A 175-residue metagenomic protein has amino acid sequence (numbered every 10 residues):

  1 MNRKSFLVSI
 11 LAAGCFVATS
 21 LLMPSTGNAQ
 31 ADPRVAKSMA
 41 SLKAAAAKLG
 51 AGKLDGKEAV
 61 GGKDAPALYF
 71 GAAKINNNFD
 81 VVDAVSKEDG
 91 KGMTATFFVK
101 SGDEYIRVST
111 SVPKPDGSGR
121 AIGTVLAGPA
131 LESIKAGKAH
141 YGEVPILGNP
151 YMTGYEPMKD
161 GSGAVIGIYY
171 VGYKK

Functional and structural regions predicted by a protein language model:
M1-A12: Bacterial N-terminal signal peptides that target proteins for export
F16-T26: C-terminal segment of classical bacterial N-terminal signal peptides
G27-P33, K138: N-terminal leader/targeting segments
A31-I75, V112-S118: Extracellular/periplasmic ligand-binding regions of membrane signal-transduction receptors
A36-D55, D83-Y105, Y141-E143: Short N-terminal helix-loop-first-beta-strand/juxtamembrane motif that initiates sensory/input modules
Y69-K74, P150-K175: Conserved beta-strands of PAS-like sensory domains
N76-G90, V108-G148: Extracytoplasmic/periplasmic sensor domains and loops in membrane signaling proteins
